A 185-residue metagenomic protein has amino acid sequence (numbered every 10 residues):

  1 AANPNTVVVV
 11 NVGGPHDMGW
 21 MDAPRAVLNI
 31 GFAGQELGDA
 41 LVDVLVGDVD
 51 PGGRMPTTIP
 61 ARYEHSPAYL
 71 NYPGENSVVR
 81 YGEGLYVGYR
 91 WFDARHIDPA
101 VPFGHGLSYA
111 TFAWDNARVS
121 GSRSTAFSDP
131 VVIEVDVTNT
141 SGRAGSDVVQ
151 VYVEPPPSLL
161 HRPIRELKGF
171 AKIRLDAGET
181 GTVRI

Functional and structural regions predicted by a protein language model:
A2, N11-G145, Y152, A177: Secreted, periplasmic, or luminal enzymes acting at the cell surface/secretory milieu
G142-L159, R165-L167: Short acidic, flexible loop segments centered on an aromatic residue
L159-I185: Intrinsically disordered, low-complexity Pro/Gly/Ser/Thr-rich segments with frequent PxxP/GP/PP motifs and embedded
